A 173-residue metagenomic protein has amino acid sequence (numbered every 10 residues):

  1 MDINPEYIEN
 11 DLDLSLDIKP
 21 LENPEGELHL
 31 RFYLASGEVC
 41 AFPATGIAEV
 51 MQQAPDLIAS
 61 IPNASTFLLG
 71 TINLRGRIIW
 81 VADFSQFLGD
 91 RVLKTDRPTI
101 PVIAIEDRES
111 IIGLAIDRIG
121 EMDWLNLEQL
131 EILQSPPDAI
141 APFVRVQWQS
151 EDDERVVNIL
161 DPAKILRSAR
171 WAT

Functional and structural regions predicted by a protein language model:
M1-T173: An acidic, low-aromatic, low-complexity terminal/linker signal
